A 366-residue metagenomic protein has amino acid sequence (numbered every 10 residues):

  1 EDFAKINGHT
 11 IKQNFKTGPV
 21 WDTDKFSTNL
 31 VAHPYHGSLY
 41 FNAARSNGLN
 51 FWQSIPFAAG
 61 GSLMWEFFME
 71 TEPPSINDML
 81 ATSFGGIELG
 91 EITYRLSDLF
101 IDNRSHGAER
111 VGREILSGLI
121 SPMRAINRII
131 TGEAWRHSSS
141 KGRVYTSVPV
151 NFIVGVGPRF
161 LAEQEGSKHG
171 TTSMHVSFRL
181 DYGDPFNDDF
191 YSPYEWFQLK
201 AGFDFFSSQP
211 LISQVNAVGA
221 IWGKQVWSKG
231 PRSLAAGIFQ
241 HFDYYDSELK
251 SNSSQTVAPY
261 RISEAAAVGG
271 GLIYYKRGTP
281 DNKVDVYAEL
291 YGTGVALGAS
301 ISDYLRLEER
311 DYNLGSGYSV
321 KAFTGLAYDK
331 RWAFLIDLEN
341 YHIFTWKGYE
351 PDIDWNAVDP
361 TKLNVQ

Functional and structural regions predicted by a protein language model:
D2-D22: Extracytosolic (periplasmic/ER-lumenal) interhelical loops and adjacent juxtamembrane/interface segments of multi-pass
G18-Y35: Interfacial helix-start motif at the membrane-water boundary
H36-G37, M69-D98, L116: Alpha-helical transmembrane segments that form the membrane-embedded catalytic/substrate-binding core of multi-pass
L39-R45: Generic transmembrane alpha-helix motif of multi-pass integral membrane proteins
G48, E72, S97-S105: Membrane-interfacial segments
N50-T71, S83, I87: Small-polar-interrupted transmembrane alpha-helices in polytopic inner-membrane proteins
N103-A134: Extended amphipathic alpha-helical segments with heptad-repeat/coiled-coil character used for oligomerization, fusion
E133-Q366: Transmembrane beta-barrel domains of bacterial outer-membrane proteins
